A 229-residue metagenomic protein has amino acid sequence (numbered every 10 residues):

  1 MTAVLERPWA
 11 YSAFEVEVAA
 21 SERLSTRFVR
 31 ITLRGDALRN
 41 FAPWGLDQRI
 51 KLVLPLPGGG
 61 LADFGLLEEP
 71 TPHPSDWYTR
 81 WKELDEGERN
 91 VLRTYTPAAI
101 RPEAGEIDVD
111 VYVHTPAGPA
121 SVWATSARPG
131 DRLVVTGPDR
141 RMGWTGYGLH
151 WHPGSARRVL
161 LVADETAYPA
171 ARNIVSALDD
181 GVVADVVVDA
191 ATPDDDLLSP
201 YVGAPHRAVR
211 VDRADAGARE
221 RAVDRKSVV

Functional and structural regions predicted by a protein language model:
M1-V229: Extended, composition-driven regions rather than compact fold-specific motifs
